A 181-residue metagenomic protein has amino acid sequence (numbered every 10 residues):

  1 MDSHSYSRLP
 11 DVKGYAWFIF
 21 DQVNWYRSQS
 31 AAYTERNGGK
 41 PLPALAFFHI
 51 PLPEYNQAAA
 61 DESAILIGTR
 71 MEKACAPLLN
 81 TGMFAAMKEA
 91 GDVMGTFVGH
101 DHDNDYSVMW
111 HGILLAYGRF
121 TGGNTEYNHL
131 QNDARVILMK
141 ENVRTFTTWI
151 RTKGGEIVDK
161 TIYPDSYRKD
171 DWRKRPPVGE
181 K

Functional and structural regions predicted by a protein language model:
M1, A46, P51, R135 (+1 more regions): Structured catalytic/translocation cores of nucleotide/phosphate-coupled proteins
M1-R8, F47, L114-F120: Active-site-proximal beta-strand elements of phosphoester/diester hydrolases
S3, F97-H100, I150-K153: Acidic carboxylate-rich catalytic motifs and surrounding loops in phosphoryl-/glycosyl-chemistry enzymes
H4-Y6, P51-P53, F120-G123, N142: Short, solvent-exposed loop/turn segments at secondary-structure junctions
D11-D105, R175-P176: His/acidic metal-ligating clusters that form di-metal
M83-A90, N104-K181: Binuclear metal-dependent phosphoesterase catalytic core
